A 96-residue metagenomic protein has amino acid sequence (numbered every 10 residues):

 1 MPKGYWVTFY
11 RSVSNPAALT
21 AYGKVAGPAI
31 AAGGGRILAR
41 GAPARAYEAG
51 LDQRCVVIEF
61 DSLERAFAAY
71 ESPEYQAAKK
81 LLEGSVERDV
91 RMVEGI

Functional and structural regions predicted by a protein language model:
M1-R54, D61-E71, E94-I96: Short S/T/G/P-rich N-terminal loop/turn motif that feeds into the first structured element of a domain
L63-R91: C-terminal structural segments of small proteins and small subunits
